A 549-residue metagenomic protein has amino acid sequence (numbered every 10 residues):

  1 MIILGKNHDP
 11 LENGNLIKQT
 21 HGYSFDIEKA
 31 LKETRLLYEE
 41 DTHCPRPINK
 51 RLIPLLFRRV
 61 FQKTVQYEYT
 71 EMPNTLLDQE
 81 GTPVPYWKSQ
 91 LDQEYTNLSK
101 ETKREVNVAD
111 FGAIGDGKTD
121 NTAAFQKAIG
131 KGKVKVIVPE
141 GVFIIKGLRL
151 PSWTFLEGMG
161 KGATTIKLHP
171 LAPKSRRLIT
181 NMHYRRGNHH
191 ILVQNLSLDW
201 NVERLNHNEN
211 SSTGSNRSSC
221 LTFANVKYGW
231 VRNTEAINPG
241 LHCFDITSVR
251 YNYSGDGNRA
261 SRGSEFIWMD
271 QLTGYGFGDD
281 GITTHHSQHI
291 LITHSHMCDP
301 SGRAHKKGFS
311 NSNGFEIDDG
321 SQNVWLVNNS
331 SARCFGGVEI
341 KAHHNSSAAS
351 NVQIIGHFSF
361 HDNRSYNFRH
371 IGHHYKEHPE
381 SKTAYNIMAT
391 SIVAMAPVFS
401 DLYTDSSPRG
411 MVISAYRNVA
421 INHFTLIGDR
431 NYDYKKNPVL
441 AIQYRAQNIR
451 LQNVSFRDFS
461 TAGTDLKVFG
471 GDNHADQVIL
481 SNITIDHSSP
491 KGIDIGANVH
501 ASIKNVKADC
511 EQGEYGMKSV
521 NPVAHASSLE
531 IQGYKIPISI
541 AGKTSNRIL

Functional and structural regions predicted by a protein language model:
M1-I137, I144-I145, P151-F155, K161-C220 (+3 more regions): Extracellular "leader-to-stem" segments immediately downstream of a signal peptide or signal-anchor in secreted/lumenal
N107, G130, I137, F143-I144 (+32 more regions): Extracellular beta-strand solenoid repeats
I144-K146, I290-L291, S347, H374-K376: Flexible loop/turn segments at secondary-structure boundaries
I145-R149, K161, K167-H169, V202-N208 (+13 more regions): Short glycine/acidic-rich loop motifs that flank beta-strands on beta-rich extracellular proteins
M159-G162, H189-W200, K227-G240, G257-G276 (+11 more regions): Right-handed parallel beta-helix
N252-S261, H374-S381: Intrinsically disordered, low-complexity Ser/Thr- and acidic-rich flexible linkers and loops, especially at boundaries
E316, N345, E377-P379, R409-I413 (+4 more regions): Tandem-repeat/low-complexity and Cys-motif detector
